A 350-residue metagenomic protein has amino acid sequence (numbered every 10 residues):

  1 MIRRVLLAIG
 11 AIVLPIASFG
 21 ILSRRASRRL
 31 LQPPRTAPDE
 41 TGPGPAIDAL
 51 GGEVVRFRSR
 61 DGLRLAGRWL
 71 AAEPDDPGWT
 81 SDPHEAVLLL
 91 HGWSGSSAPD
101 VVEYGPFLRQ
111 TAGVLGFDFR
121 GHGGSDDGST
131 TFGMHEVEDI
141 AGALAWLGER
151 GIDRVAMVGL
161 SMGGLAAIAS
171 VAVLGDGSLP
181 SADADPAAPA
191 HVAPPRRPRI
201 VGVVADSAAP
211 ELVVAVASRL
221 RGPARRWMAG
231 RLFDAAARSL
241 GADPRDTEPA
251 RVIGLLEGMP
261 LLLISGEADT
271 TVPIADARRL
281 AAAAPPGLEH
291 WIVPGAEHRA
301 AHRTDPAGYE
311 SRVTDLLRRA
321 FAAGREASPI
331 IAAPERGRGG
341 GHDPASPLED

Functional and structural regions predicted by a protein language model:
I2-R58, R68, A72, A327 (+2 more regions): An N-terminal hydrophobic leader/cap segment in hydrolases
W93-F107, F119: The serine-hydrolase catalytic nucleophile loop
F107-D126: Conserved alpha/beta-hydrolase
T130-R150: Alpha/beta-hydrolase active-site loop
A172-R245, R251-M259: Hydrolase active-site cap/lid region
L256-E257, L263-S265, D269: Short beta-strand/loop motif that positions the catalytic acidic residue of the alpha/beta-hydrolase fold
T270-D276, A301: Conserved alpha/beta-hydrolase "acid-adjacent" motif
A296-E310: Catalytic histidine-centered segment of alpha/beta-hydrolase-like enzymes
